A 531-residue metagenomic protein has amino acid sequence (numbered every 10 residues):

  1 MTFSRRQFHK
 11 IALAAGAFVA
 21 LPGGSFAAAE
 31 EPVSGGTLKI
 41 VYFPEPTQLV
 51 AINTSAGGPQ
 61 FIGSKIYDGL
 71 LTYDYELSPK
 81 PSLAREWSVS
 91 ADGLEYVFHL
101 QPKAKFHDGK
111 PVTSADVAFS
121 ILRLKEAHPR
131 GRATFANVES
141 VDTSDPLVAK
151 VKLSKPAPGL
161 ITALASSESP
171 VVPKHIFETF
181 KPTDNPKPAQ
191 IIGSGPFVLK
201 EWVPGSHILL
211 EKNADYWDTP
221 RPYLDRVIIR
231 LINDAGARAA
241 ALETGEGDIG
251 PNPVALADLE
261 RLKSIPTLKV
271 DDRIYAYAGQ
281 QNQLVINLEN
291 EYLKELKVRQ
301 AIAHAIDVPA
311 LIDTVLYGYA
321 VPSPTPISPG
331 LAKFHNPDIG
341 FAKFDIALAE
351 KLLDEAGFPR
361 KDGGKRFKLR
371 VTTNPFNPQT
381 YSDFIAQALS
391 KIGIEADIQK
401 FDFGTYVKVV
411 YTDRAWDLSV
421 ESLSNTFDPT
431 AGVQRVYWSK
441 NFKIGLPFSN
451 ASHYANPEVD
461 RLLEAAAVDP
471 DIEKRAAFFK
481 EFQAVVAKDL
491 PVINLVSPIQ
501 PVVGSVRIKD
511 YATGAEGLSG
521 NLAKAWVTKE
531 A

Functional and structural regions predicted by a protein language model:
F8, A14, F18-A20, V203 (+6 more regions): Detector for C-terminal structural segments
V41-A91, L122, F135, I192-G193: N-terminal lobe/hinge region of extracytoplasmic solute-binding protein
P44-Q60, L83-A84, K110, L160-S169 (+3 more regions): A structural "hinge/loop" feature
D74-S78, S166-P222, R226, A347 (+2 more regions): Gly/Pro-rich hinge or "lid" segments in bacterial periplasmic/extracellular proteins
R85-R130, S144, K150-S154, R238-A241 (+1 more regions): Aromatic- and charge-enriched surface segment that lines or borders ligand/interaction sites
H99, A133-F177, E201: Surface-exposed binding/hinge segments that line and control ligand-binding clefts or catalytic entry sites
S140-D142, K200-L209, I228-N290, P309 (+1 more regions): Extracellular/periplasmic solute-recognition and catalytic clefts
F197, N287, P322-A356, P375-T380: Structural transition elements
